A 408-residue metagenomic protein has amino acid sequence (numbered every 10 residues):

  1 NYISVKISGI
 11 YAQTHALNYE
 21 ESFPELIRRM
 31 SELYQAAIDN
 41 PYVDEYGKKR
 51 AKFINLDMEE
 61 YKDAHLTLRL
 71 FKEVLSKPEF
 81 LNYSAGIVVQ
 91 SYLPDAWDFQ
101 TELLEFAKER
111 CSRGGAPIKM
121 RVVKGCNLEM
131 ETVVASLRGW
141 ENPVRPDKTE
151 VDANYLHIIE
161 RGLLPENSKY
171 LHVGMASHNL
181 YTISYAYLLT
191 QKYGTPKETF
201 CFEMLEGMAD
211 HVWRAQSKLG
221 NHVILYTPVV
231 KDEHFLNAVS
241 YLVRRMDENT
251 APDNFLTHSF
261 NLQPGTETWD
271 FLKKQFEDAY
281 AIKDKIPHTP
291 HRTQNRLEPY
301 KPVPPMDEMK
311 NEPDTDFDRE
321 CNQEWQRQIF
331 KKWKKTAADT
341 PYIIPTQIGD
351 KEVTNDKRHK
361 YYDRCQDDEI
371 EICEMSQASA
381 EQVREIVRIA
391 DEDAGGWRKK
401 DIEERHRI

Functional and structural regions predicted by a protein language model:
N1-M309: Positively charged, amphipathic and often flexible ligand-engagement surfaces
T67, P143-V151, N179, E308-R327 (+3 more regions): Intrinsic-disorder/low-complexity, polar/charged segments
L256-N261, H291-R292, P341-K351, K400-I408: Short coil/turn segments at secondary-structure boundaries
T268, I282, H288-L297, D314-E320 (+4 more regions): Flexible, low-complexity flanking/linker segments at catalytic domain boundaries
I286, N295, K301-D316, E320 (+2 more regions): Long low-complexity, intrinsically disordered regulatory regions
R327-R358: Short, basic/aromatic recognition patches
D350, D356, K360-Y362, D367-I408: Glycine-rich loop-to-alpha-helix module at the N-terminal edge of alpha/beta enzyme cores
